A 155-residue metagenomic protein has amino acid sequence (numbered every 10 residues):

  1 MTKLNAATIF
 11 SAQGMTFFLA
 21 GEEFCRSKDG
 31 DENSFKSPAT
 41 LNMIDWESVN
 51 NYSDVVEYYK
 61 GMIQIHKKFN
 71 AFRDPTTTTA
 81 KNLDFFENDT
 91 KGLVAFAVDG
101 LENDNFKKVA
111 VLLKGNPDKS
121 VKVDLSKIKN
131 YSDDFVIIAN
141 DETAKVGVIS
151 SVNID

Functional and structural regions predicted by a protein language model:
M1-A6: Short, acidic/polar
A7-D155: Carbohydrate-interacting/catalytic domains
